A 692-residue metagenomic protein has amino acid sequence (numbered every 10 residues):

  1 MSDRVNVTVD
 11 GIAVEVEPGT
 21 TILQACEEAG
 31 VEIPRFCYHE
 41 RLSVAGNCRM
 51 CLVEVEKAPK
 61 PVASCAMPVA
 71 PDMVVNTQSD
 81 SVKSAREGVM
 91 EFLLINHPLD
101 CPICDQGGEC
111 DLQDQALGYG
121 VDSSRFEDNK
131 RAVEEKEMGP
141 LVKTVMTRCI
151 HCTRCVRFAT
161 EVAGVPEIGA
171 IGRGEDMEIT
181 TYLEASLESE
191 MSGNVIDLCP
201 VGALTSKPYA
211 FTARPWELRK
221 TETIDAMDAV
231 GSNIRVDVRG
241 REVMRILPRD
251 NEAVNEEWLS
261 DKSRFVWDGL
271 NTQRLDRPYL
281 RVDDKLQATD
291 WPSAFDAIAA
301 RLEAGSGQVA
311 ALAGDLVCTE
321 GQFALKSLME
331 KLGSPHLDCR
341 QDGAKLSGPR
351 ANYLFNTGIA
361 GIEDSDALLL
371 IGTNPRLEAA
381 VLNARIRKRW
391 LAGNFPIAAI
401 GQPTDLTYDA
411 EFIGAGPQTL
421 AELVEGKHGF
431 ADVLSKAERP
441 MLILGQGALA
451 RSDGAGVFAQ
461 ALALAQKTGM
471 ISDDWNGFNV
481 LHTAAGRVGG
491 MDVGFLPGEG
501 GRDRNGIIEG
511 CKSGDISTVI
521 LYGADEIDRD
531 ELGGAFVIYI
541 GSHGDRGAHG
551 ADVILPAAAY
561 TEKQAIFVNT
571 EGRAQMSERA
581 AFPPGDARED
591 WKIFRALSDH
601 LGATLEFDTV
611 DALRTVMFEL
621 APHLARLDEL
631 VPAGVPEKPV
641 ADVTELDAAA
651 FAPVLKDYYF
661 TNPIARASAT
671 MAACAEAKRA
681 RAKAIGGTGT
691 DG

Functional and structural regions predicted by a protein language model:
S2-G19, Q24-E27, R35, H39 (+7 more regions): N-terminal export/assembly segments and adjacent metallocofactor-ligating motifs of anaerobic energy-metabolism
V16-T20, V254, R451, A455 (+3 more regions): Short, conserved micro-motifs enriched in small and acidic residues
V44-R49: A short, glycine/Asx- and small/polar-enriched loop/turn that sits immediately N-terminal to a beta-strand
C51-V53, Y539: Glycine-rich beta-alpha loop elements in corrinoid/cobalamin-binding modules across cobalamin-dependent enzymes
A58-K60, I471: A cross-taxa feature marking solvent-exposed loop/turn segments within ectodomains of secreted and single-pass membrane
Q341-L630, R681, I685-G692: Non-catalytic alpha/beta scaffold blocks inside enzyme catalytic domains
D611-G692: Long, low-complexity segments enriched in small/aliphatic residues
